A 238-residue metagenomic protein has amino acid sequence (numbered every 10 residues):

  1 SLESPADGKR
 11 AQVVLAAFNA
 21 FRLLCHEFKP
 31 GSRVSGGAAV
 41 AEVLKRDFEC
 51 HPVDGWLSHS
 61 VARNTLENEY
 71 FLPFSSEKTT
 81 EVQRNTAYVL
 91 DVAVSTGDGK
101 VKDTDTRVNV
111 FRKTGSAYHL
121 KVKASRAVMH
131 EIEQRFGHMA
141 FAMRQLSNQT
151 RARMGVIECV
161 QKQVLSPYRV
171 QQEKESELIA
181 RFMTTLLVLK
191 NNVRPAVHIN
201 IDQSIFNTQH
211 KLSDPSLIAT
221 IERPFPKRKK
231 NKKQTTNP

Functional and structural regions predicted by a protein language model:
S1-P238: Active-site neighborhoods and metal-handling regions in enzymes and metal-associated proteins
